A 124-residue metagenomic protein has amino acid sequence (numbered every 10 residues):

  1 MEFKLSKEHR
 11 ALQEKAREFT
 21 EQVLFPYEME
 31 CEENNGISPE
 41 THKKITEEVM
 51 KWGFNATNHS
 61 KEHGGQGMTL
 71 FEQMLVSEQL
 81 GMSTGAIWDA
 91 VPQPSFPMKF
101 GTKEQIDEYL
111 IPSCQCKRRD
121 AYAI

Functional and structural regions predicted by a protein language model:
M1-A11: Intrinsic disorder at enzyme termini
F25, M29-I124: Glycine-rich flavin
